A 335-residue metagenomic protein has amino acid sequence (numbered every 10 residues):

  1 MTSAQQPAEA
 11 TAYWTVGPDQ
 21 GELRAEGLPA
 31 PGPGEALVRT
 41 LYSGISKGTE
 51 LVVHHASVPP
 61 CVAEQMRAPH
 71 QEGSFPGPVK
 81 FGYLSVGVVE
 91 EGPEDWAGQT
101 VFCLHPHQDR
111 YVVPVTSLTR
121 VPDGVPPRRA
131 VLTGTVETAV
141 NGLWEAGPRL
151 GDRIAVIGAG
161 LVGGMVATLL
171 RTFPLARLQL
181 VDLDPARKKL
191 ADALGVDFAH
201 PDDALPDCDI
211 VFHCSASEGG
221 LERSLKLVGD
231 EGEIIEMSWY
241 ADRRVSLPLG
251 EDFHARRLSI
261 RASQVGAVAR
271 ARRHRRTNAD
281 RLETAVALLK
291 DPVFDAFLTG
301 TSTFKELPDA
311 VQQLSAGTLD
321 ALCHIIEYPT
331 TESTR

Functional and structural regions predicted by a protein language model:
A4-A8, R276-R335: C-terminal hydrophobic helical "lid"/dimerization subdomain of Rossmann-like NAD(P)H-dependent oxidoreductases
P29-G44, V53-H105: Glycine-rich beta-strand-centered segment in the early N-terminal region that forms part of a ligand/cofactor-binding
F102-V115: A structural motif shared across PLP-dependent enzymes of the aminotransferase-like
P126-P201: Mid-domain Rossmann-like dinucleotide-binding core that forms the NAD(H)/NADP(H) cofactor-binding site
G147-P148, S215, V228-G229: A generic alpha-to-beta junction signature in SAM-dependent methyltransferases
D184-R187, E218, A241: Helix N-cap at the beta1-alpha1 junction of Rossmann-like dinucleotide-binding domains, i.e., the first residues
A204-V211: A short acidic, Gly/Pro-enriched loop at the edge of an enzyme's catalytic core that lines a small-molecule cofactor
E222-A287, Y328-R335: Glycine-rich phosphate-binding loop and adjacent beta-alpha segment of Rossmann(oid) nucleotide-cofactor-binding
